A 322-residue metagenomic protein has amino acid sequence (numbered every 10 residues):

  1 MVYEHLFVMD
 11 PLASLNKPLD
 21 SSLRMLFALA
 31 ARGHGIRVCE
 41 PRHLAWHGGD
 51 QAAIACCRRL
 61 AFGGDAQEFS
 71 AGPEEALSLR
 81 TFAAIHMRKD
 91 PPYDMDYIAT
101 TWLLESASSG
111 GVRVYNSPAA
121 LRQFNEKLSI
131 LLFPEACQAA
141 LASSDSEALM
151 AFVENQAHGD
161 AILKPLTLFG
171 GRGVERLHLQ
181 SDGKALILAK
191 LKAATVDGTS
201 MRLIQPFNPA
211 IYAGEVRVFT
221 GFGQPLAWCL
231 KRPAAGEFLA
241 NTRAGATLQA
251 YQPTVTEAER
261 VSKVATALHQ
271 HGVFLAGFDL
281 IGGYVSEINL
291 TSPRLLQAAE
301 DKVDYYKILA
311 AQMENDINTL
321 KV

Functional and structural regions predicted by a protein language model:
M1-L6: Extreme N-terminal starter segment of soluble prokaryotic enzymes
F7, A84-M87, Q205: Redox-cofactor binding/interface segments in oxidoreductases and associated redox assembly factors
M9, L15-P18, Q252-V322: ATP-dependent carboxylate activation and anion-phosphoryl transfer catalytic cores that bind Mg-ATP to form
L12, D90-P92, A119-Q123, S144-L149 (+3 more regions): Short acidic/polar capping segments at secondary-structure boundaries
A13-A142: Conserved N-proximal alpha/beta basic substrate-recognition cap immediately N-terminal to, or forming the N-lobe
S22, E154-G159, T167-A258, V264 (+1 more regions): Phosphate-binding site of ATP-dependent enzymes
P118-R122, K231-A234, I281-Y284: Short glycine-enriched loops at secondary-structure junctions
C137-H158: Rossmann-like NAD(P)H-binding beta-loop-alpha module
